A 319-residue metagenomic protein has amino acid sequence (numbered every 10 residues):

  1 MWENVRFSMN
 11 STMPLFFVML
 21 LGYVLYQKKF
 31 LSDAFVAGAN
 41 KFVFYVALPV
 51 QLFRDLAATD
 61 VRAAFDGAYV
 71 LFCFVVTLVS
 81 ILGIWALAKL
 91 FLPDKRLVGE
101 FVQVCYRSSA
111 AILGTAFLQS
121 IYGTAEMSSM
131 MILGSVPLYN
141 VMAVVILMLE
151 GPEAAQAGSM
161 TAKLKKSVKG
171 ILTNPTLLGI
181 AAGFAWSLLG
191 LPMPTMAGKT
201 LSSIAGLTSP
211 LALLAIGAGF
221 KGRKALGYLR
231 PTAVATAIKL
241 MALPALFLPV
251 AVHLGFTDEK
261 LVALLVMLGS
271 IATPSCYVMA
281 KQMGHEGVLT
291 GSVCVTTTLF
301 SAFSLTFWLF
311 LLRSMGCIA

Functional and structural regions predicted by a protein language model:
M1-A319: Alpha-helical transmembrane segments of multi-pass small-molecule/ion transporters
